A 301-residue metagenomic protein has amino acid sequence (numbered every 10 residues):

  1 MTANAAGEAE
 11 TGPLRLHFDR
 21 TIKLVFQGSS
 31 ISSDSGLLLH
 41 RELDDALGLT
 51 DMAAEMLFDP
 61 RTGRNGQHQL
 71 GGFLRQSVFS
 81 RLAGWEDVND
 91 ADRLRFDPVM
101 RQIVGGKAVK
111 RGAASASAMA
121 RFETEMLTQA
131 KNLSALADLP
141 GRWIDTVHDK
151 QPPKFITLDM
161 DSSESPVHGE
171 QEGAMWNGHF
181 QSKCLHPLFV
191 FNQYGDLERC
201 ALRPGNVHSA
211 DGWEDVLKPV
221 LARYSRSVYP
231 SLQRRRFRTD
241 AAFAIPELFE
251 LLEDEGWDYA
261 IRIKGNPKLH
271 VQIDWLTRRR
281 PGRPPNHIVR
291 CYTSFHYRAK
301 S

Functional and structural regions predicted by a protein language model:
M1-S182, H186-P230: Dynamic "connector" segments at or just before major functional cores
E8-F26, D258-S301: An anionic, glycine-rich sequence signature occurring as long contiguous blocks
D161, L232-F243: Acidic/histidine-rich, metal-coordinating catalytic segments
G169, I245-L251, H270-D274: A short acidic (Asp/Glu
E172-M175, L251-W257, D274-R278: Short secondary-structure boundary/capping segments
H179-S182, K218, D254-L269: Acidic, His- and aromatic-enriched active-site or binding-groove loops in soluble protein domains that engage sugars
V220, F237-T239, I245-L248, L252 (+1 more regions): Extended, hydrophobic alpha-helical segments in both membrane/secreted and soluble proteins
V228-R235, D254-G256: Short, surface-exposed connector motifs at secondary-structure boundaries
